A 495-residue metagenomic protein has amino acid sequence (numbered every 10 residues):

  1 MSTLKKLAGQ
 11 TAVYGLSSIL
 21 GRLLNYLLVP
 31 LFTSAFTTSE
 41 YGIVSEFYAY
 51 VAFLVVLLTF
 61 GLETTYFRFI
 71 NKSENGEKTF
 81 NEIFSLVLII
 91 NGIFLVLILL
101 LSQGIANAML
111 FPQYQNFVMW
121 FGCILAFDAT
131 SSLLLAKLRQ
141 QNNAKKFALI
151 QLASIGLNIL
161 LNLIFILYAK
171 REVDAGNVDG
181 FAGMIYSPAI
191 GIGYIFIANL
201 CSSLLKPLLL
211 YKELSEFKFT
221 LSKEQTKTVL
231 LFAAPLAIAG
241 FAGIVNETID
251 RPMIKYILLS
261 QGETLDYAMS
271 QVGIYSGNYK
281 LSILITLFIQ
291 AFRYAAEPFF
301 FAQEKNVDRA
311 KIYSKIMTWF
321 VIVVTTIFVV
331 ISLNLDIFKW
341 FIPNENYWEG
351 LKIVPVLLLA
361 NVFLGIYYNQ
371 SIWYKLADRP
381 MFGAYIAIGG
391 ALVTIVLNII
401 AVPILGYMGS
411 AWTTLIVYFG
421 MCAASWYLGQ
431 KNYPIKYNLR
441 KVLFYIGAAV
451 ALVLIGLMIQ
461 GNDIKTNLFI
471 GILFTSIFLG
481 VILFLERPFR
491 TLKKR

Functional and structural regions predicted by a protein language model:
M1-T3, L7, V173-Y194, K206-E247 (+3 more regions): Interhelical loop/hinge segments that connect adjacent transmembrane helices in multipass membrane
M1-Y26, N75-N81, K223-A239, S314 (+2 more regions): N-terminal membrane topogenesis motif
T3-E63, L88-S102, G122-I124, I159 (+2 more regions): Signature of the first transmembrane helix
Q10-N25, I195-L210, L214, K223-F301 (+2 more regions): Transmembrane helical elements of multi-pass membrane transporters/channels
F69-K72, F127-I150, L214-F217, L358-G389: Membrane-interface junctions at transmembrane-helix termini in multi-pass inner-membrane proteins
K72-L86, I274-A387: Specific pore-lining/lateral-gate transmembrane helices of multi-pass inner-membrane transport and insertion machines
M119, L149-L214, G389-T394, Y407-L428 (+1 more regions): Hydrophobic alpha-helical transmembrane segments
G456-R495: Membrane-proximal transmembrane or re-entrant/amphipathic helices at the cytosolic face
